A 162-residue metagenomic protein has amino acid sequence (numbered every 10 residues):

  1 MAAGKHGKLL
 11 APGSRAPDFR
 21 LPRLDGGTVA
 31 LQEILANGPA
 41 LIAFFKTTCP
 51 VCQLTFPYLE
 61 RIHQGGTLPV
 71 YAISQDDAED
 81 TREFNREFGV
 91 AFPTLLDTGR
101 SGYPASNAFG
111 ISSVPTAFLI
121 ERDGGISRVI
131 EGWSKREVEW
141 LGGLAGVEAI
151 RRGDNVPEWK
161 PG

Functional and structural regions predicted by a protein language model:
M1-A40, Q64-P69, D77-F88, N107-V114 (+2 more regions): Non-globular targeting/processing and membrane-anchoring segments
P22, P93-G99: Short acidic-hydrophobic, aromatic-tinged amphipathic segments that line or gate anion-handling sites
A30-Q53, L59: Short active-site neighborhood of thiol/selenol oxidoreductases, capturing the structured segment around
A43, S74-Q75: N-terminal Rossmann-fold cofactor-binding loop
V51, D80, P104: Phosphate- and divalent-cation-binding pockets in alpha/beta enzyme and binding domains that engage nucleotide-derived
P57-R61, A105-N107: A short acidic, amphipathic alpha-helical/loop segment
